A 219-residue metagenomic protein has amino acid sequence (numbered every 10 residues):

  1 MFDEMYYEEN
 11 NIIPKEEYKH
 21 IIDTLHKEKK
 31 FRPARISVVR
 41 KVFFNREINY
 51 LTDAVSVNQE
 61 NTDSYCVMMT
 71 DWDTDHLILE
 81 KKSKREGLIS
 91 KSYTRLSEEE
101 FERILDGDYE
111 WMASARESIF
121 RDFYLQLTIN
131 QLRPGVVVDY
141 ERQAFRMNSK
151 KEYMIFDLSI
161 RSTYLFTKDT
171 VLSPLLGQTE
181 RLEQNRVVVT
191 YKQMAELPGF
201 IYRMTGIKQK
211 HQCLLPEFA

Functional and structural regions predicted by a protein language model:
M1-A219: Phosphate-end processing signature that detects enzymes handling 5′-triphosphorylated RNA and polyphosphate
